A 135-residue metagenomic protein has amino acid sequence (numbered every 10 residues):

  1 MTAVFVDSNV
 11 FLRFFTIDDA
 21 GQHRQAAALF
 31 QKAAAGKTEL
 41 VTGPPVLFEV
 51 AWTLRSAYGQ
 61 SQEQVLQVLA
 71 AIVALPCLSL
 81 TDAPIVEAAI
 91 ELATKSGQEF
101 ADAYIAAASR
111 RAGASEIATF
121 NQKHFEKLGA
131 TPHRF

Functional and structural regions predicted by a protein language model:
M1-A3, A106-F135: Acidic, PIN/NYN-like endoribonuclease modules and their adjacent C-terminal/linker elements
M1-T42, A57-Q64, A70, K127 (+1 more regions): Short, well-structured N-terminal submotif of metal-dependent ribonuclease cores
V6, V41-T42, L80, F100 (+1 more regions): Short beta-strand scaffold positions
V10, V46, I85, I105 (+1 more regions): Alpha-helix capping/helix-boundary segments
G36-K37, L75, S96, L128: Structured helix-beta-strand junction loops
G36-L40, C77, R111-E116: Short active-site oxyanion
P44-V46, V68-K95: Acidic catalytic patch
